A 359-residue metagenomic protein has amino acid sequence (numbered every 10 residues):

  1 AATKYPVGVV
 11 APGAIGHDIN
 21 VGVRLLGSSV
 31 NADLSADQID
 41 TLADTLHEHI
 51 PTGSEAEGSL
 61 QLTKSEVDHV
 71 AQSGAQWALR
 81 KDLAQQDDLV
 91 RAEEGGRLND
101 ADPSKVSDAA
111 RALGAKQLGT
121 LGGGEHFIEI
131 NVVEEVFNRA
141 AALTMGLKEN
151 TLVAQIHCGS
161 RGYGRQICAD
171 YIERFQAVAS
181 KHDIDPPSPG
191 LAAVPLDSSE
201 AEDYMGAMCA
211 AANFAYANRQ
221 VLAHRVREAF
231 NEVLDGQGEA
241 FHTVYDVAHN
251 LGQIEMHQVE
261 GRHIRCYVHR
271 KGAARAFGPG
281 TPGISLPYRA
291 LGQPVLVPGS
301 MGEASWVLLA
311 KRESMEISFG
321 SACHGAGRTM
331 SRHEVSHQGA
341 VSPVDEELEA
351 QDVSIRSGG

Functional and structural regions predicted by a protein language model:
A1, Y5-A14, N20, D37-G359: Domain-length cofactor-binding catalytic modules of enzymes
V21-S29: Acidic/polar active-site rim loop that often engages polyanionic ligands
A32: Patatin-like phospholipase
